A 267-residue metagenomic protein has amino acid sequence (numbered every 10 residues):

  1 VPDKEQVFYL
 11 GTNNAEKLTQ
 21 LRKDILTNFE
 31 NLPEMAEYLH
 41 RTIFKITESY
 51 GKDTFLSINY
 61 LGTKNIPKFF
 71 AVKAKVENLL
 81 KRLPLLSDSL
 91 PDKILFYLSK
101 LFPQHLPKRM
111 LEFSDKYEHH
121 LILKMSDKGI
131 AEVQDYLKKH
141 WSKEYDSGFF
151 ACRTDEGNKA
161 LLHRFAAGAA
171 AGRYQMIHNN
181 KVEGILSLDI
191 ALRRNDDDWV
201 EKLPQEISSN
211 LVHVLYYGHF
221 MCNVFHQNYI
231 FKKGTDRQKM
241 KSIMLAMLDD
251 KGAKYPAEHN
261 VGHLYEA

Functional and structural regions predicted by a protein language model:
V1-L21: FAD-binding subdomain of flavoenzyme oxidoreductases
D3-Q6, E30-P33, E118: Short coil/turn connectors at secondary-structure junctions
E16, L26, E30, F44-E48: Intrinsically disordered, low-complexity polar segments enriched in Ser/Thr/Pro and acidic
L21-R22, Q134: Short conserved micro-motifs at the rims of enzyme active sites and ligand-binding pockets
R22-A36: Acidic-enriched catalytic cores of C-N bond-cleaving enzymes acting on peptides and small amides
A36-R41, K45-S57, K68-A267: Conserved glycine-rich FAD pyrophosphate-binding loop
T63-P67: Short, basic, helix/turn surface patches
